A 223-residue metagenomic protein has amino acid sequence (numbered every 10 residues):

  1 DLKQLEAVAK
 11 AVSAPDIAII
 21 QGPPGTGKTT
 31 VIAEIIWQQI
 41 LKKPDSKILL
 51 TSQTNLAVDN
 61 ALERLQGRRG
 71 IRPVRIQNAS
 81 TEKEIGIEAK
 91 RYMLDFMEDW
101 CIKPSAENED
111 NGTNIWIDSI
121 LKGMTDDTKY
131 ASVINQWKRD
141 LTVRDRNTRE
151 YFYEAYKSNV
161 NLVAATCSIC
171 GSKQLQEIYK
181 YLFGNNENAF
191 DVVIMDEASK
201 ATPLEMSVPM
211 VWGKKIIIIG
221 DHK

Functional and structural regions predicted by a protein language model:
D1-D16, V31, A165-T166: N-terminal pre-P-loop "Q-motif" helix
A18-I19, L49: Short hydrophobic/aromatic beta-strand immediately N-terminal to the Walker A/P-loop
G25: Walker A (P-loop) phosphate-binding loop of P-loop NTPases
K28, K138-R144, V193-A198: Short, flexible loop segments at the rims of nucleotide/cofactor-binding pockets, characterized by
T29-W37: Motif I (Walker A/P-loop) of helicase-class P-loop NTPases
W37, D45-T51, L56-A189: Conserved P-loop NTPase motor core of helicases/translocases
K42-S46, S168-C170, I178-K223: Conserved helicase motor core of SF1/SF2 NTP-dependent helicases
